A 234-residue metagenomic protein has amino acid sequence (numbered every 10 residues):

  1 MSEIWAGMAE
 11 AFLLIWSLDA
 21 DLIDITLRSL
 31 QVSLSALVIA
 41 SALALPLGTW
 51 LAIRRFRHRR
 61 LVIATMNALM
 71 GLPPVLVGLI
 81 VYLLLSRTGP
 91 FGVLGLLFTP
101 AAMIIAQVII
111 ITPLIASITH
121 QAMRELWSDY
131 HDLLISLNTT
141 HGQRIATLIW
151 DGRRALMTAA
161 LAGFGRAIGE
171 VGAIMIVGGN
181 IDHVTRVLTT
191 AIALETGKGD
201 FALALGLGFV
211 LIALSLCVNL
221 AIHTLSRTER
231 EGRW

Functional and structural regions predicted by a protein language model:
M1-A9, F56-R59, A221-W234: Transmembrane alpha-helical segments of polytopic membrane transport and secretion proteins
M1-L37, I53-F56, L148, G197-A202: Periplasmic/extracellular loop-to-transmembrane helix junction in inner-membrane transport proteins
E3-L13, A20, V77-V108, G178-I181: Membrane-interfacial helix termini and adjacent extracytoplasmic/periplasmic loops of multi-pass transporters
S17, D21, V177-L216, L220: Interhelical loop and adjacent transmembrane-helix boundary motif in polytopic membrane transport permeases
S35-M66, L148, A221-T224: Transmembrane-helix boundary motif in ABC transporter permease subunits
L43, L47, M66-P74, L96-H120 (+4 more regions): Faces of alpha-helical transmembrane segments in polytopic inner-membrane proteins
R57-R60, I135-T158: Amphipathic cytosolic juxtamembrane alpha-helices at the membrane-cytosol interface of multi-pass membrane transporters
L114-S128, I135-N138, G142-T147, L205-W234: C-terminal transmembrane helix and the adjacent membrane-cytosol boundary/short C-terminal tail of inner/organellar
